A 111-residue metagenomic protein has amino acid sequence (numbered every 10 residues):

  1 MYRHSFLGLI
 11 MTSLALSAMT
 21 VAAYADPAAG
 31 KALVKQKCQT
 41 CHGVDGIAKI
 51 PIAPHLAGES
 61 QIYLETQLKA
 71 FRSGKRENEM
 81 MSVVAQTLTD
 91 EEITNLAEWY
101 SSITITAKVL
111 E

Functional and structural regions predicted by a protein language model:
M1-S5: Positively charged n-region of N-terminal signal peptides that target proteins for export
G8-A18: Bacterial N-terminal signal peptides
Y24-V44, A57-E59, V109-E111: Sequence/structural segment immediately N-terminal to covalent heme-attachment motifs in c-type and related
K31, G43-S73, S82-T87: Gly/Gly-Pro-rich "capping" loops immediately C-terminal to redox-active cysteine motifs in periplasmic/lumenal
V34, F71, W99-Y100: Conserved hydrophobic/aromatic "anchor" residues that stabilize well-ordered secondary structure elements
C41-I47, S101-I105: Detector for the c-type heme attachment site
Q67, Q86-E111: C-terminal capping alpha-helices of c-type cytochrome domains
